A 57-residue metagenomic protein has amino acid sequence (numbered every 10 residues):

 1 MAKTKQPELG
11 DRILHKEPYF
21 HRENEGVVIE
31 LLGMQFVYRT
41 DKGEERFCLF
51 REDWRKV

Functional and structural regions predicted by a protein language model:
M1-K3, E23, W54: Tryptophan-centered short beta-strand motifs
M1-R12: Mixed-charge, Lys/Arg-rich low-complexity intrinsically disordered regions
R22-L31: Short beta-strand-centered aromatic/proline hotspots
M34-V37: Short aromatic-glycine-enriched beta-strand elements
T40-V57: Intrinsically disordered, low-complexity, charged/polar segments
